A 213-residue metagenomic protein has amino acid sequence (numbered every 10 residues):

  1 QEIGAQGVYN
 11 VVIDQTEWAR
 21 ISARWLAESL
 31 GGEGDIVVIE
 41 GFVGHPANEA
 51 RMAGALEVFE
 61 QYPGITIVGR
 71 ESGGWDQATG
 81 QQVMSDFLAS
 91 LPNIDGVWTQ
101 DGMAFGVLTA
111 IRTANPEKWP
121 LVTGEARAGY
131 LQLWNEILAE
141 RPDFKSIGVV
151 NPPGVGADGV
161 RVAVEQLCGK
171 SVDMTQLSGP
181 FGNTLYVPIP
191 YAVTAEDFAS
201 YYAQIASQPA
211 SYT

Functional and structural regions predicted by a protein language model:
Q1-E17, D35, A128-D143: Flexible loop/hinge segments that line or gate small-molecule binding clefts
Y9-V12, D35-E40, V68-R70, D95-Q100 (+2 more regions): Structural recognition of the beta-strand scaffold that forms the well-ordered cores of secreted hydrolase catalytic
W18-S22, P46-I65, T79, V83 (+1 more regions): Short, solvent-exposed amphipathic alpha-helices that sit in or adjacent to ligand/effector-binding or catalytic
L26-E33, F87-N93: Glycine-rich phosphate-binding loop signature in dinucleotide/nucleotide-binding domains
D35-E40, L56-Q77: Short beta-strand elements in bilobed, periplasmic/extracellular small-molecule ligand-binding domains
V43, V58, N151, D158-T213: Hinge/cleft segment of the Venus flytrap/periplasmic-binding protein
A55, G73-W134: Hydrophobic alpha-helical
I111-E125, L131-R141, Q166, A195-T213: C-terminal lobe and pocket-closing loops of periplasmic/extracytoplasmic Venus-flytrap solute-binding proteins
